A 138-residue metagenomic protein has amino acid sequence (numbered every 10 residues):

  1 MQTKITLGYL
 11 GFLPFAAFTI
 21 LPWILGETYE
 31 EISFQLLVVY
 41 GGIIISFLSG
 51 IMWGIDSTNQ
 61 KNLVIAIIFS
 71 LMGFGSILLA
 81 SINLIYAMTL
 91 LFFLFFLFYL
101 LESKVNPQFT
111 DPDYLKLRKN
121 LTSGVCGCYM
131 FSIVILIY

Functional and structural regions predicted by a protein language model:
M1-G11: N-terminal membrane topogenic signal
F12-A16, L36-L78: Core segments of alpha-helical transmembrane spans in multipass integral membrane proteins
T19-I20, F74-L78, G127-V134: Alpha-helical transmembrane segments of multipass membrane proteins
Y29-I43, I85-F93: Structural signature of hydrophobic alpha-helical transmembrane segments
I43-L48, F93-V105: Alpha-helical transmembrane segments and their membrane-interface exit regions
A66-F96: Short alpha-helical packing/oligomerization segments
S81-T89, L100-K116: Membrane-helix boundary connector in multi-pass membrane proteins
L117-I137: Final/C-terminal transmembrane alpha-helix of multipass membrane proteins
